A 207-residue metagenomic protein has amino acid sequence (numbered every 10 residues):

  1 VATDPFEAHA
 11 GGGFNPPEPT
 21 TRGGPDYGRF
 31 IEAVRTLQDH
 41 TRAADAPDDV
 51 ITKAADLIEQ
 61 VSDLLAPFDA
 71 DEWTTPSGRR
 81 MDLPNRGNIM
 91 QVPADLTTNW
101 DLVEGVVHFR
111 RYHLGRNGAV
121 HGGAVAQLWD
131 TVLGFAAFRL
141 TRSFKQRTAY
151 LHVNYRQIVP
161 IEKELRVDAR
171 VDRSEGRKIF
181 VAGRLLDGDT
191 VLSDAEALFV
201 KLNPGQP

Functional and structural regions predicted by a protein language model:
A2-P76, V159-I161, D172-P207: HotDog/MaoC-like acyl-thioester-processing domains
I51-A119: Long amphipathic N-terminal alpha/beta scaffold segment
D101-V103, A149, L165, I179 (+1 more regions): Hydrophobic core residues within well-ordered beta-strands of beta-rich domains
G115-A119, F138, L165, V181: A short secondary-structure junction signal
V120-S143: Active-site helix/loop of acyl-thioester processing domains in fatty-acid/polyketide metabolism, spanning hotdog-fold
V167-A169: Short tryptophan-centered beta-strand motifs in secreted/extracellular beta-sheet-rich domains of glycan-recognition
